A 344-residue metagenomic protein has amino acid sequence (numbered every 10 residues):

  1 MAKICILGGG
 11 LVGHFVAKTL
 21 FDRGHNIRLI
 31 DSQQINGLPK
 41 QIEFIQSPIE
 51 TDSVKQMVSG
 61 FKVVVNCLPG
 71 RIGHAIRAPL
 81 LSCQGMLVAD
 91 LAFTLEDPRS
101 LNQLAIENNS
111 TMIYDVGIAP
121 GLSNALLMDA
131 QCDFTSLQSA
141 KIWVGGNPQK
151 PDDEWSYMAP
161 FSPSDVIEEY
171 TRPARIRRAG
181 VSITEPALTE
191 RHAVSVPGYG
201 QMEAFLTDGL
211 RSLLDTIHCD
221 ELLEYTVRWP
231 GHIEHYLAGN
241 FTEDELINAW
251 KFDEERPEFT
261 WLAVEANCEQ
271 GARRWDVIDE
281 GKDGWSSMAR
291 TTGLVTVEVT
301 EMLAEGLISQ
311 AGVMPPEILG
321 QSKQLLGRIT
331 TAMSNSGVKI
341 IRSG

Functional and structural regions predicted by a protein language model:
I4-G8: Conserved N-terminal Rossmann-fold NAD(P)-binding element of oxidoreductases
V12: Hydrophobic/small residue at the entry helix of a nucleotide-binding pocket
L20: Aromatic pocket-lining residues of Rossmann-like dinucleotide-binding sites
H25-P39: NAD(P)-binding Rossmann-fold cofactor-contacting core
I49-S59: Conserved Rossmann-fold cofactor-binding substructure of NAD(P)-dependent oxidoreductases
V64-L80, L95-D97: Beta-loop-alpha module in the N-terminal Rossmann-like domain of NAD(P)-dependent dehydrogenases, especially those
L91-M112: Rossmann-fold NAD(P)-binding glycine/threonine-rich loop
D133-G344: C-terminal catalytic/substrate-binding lobe primarily of soluble NAD(P)-dependent oxidoreductases
